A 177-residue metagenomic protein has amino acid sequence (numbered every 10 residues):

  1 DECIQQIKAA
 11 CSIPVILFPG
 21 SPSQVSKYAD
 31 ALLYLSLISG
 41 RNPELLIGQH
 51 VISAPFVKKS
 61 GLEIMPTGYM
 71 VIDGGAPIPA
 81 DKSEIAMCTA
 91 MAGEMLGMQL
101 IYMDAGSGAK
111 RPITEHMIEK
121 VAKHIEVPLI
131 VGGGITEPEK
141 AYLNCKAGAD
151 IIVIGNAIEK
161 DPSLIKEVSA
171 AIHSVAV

Functional and structural regions predicted by a protein language model:
D1-V131, T136-V177: Alpha/beta enzyme core
